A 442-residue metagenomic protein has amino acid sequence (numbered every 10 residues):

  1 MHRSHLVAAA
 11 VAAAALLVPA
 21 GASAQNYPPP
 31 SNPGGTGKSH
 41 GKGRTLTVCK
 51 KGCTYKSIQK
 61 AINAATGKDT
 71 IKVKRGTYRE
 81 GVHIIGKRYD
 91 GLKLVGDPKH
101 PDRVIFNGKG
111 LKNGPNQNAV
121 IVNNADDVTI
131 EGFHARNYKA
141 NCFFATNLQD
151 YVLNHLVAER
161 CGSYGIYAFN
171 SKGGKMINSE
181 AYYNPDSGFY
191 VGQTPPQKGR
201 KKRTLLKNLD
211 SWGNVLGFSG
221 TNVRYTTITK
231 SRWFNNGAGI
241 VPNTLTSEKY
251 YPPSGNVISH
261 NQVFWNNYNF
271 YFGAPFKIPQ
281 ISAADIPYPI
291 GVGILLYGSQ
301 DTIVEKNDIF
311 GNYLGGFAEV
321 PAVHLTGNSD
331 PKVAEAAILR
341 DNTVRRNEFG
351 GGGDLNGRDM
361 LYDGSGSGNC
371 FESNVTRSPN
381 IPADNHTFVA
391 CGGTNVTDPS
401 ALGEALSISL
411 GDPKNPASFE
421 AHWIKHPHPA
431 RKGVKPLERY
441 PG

Functional and structural regions predicted by a protein language model:
M1-Q25: Secretory targeting and sorting signals
S23-K60, R75-T77: Right-handed parallel beta-helix/beta-solenoid
T45, K50-K56, T70-R75, R88-K139: Right-handed parallel beta-helix/beta-spiral solenoid domain characteristic of secreted/periplasmic
I62, G81-G86, P98, N118-N124 (+11 more regions): Glycine-rich beta-solenoid repeat tracts in large extracellular/virion proteins
I62-D69: Beta-strand repeat architectures
V95-D97, D126-N137, Q149-Y164, K172-V191 (+8 more regions): Right-handed parallel beta-helix
N266-V292: Flexible internal linker/loop segments at domain or repeat junctions
P279, A284, K332, A337 (+2 more regions): Acidic, glycine- and Ser/Thr-rich low-complexity intrinsically disordered tracts in extracellular/secreted proteins
